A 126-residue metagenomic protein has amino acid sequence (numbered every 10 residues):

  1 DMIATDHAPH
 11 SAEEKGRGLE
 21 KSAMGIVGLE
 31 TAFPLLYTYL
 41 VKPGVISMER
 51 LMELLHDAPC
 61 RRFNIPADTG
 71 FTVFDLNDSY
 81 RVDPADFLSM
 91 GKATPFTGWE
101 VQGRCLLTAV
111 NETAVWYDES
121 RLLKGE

Functional and structural regions predicted by a protein language model:
D1-E14, L55-N64, E100-T113, E119-E126: A short, terminal or domain-edge coil/loop segment
M2, A8-F74: His/Asp/Glu-enriched, well-ordered alpha-helical/loop segment that forms or immediately abuts the divalent-metal
T69-G125: C-terminal cap of metal-dependent C-N hydrolases
